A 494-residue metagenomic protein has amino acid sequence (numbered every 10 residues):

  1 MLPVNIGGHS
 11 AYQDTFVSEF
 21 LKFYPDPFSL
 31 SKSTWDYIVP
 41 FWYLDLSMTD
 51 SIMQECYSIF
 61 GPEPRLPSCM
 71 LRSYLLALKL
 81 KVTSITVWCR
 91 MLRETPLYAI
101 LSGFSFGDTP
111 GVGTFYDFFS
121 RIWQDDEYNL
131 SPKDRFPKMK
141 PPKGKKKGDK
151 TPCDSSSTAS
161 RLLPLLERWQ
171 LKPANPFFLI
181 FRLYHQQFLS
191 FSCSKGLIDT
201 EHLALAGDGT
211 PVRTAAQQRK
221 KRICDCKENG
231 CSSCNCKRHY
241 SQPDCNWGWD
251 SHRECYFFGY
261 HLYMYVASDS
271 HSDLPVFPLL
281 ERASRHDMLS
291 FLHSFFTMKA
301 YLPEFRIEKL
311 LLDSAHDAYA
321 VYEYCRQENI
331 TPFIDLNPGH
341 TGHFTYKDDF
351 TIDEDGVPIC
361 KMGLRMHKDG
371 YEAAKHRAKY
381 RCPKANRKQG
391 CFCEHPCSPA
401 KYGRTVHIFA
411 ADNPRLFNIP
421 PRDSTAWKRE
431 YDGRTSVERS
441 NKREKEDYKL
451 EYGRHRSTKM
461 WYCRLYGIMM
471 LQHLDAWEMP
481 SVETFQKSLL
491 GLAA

Functional and structural regions predicted by a protein language model:
M1-M70, L75, K79, F106 (+2 more regions): Dynamic "connector" segments at or just before major functional cores
I85-G103, R135-F136: DNA-recognition alpha helix
L92-R93, D349-K375, A410, P414-R456: Short amphipathic alpha-helical "interface-anchor" segments enriched in bulky aromatics
G111-F115: Short coil turns linking two alpha-helices in DNA-binding domains
W123-L310, S314-Q327: Polybasic low-complexity intrinsically disordered regions
A206, A215-A216, D225-K237, P243 (+2 more regions): Long, low-complexity, polar/charged, intrinsically disordered or flexibly structured peripheral segments
M288-K384: An internal, acidic/charged active-site-proximal segment that coordinates divalent cations and/or engages
W427-A494: Basic, amphipathic alpha-helical segments enriched in Lys/Arg and hydrophobic/aromatic residues
